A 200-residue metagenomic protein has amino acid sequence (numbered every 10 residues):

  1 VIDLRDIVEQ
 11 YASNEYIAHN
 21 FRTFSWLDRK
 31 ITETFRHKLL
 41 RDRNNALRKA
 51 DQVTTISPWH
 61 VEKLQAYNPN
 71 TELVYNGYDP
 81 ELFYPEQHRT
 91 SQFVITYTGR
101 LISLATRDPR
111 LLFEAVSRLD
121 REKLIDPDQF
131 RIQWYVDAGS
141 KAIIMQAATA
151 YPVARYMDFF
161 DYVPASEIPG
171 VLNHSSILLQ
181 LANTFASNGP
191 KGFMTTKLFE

Functional and structural regions predicted by a protein language model:
V8, T23-Q52: Membrane-proximal helix-turn-helix segments that form the acceptor-binding/catalytic region of lipid-linked
N14, Q65, Y78-Q92: Acidic anion/phosphate-binding donor-loop and adjacent secondary structure in glycosyltransferase catalytic cores
L47, Y162, G170-S175: Short alpha-helical donor nucleotide-sugar binding micro-motif in glycosyltransferases
D51, N173-K191: Acidic donor-binding loop of glycosyltransferase active sites
W59, G77: Carbohydrate-associated surface elements
Q87-P109, F113-V116: Conserved donor-binding/catalytic core segment of Leloir-type glycosyltransferases
L124-V136, K141-P169: Nucleotide-activated donor-binding/catalytic signature segment of Leloir-type glycosyltransferases, i.e., the conserved
P169, K191-G192, T196-E200: Short alpha-helical segment that forms part of, or immediately flanks, the ligand-binding pocket in carbohydrate-active
